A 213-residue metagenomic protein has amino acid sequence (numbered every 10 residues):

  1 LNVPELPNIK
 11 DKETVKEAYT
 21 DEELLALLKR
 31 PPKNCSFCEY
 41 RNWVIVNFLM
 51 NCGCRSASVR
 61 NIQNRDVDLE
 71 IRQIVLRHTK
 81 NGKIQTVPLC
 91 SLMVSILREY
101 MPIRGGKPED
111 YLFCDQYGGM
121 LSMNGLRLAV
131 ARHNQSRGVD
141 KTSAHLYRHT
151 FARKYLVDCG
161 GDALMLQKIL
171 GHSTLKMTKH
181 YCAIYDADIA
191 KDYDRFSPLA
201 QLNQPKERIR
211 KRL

Functional and structural regions predicted by a protein language model:
L1-L213: Conserved catalytic core of the tyrosine transesterase superfamily
